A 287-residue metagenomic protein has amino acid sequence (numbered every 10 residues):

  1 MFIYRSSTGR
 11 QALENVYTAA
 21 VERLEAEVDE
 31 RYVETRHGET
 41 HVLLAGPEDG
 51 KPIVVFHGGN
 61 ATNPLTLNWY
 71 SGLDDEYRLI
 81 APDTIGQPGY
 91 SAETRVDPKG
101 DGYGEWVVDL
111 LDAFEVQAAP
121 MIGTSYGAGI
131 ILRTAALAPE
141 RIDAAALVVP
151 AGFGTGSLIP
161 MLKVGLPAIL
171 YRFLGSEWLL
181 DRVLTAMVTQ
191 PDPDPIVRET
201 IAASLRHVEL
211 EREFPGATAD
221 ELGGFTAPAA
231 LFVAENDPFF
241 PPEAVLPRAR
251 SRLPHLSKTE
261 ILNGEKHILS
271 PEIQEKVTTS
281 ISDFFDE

Functional and structural regions predicted by a protein language model:
M1-I53, E76-Y77, Q117, S282-E287: Alpha/beta-hydrolase fold catalytic core
H41-G89: Conserved HGGG/HGGXW glycine-rich cap/lid loop of the alpha/beta-hydrolase fold
Y70-G72, A230-G264: Conserved loop-alpha-helix segment in the C-terminal half of the alpha/beta-hydrolase fold that carries the catalytic
A81-I122: Active-site loop/oxyanion-hole signature of alpha/beta-hydrolase fold enzymes
G123, G127-I131: Gly/Ala-rich beta-loop-alpha elbow adjacent to hydrolase catalytic centers
L132, A136, A144-R172: Flexible "cap/lid" loop of the alpha/beta hydrolase fold
L147, G156-M161, R172-A227: Conserved alpha/beta-hydrolase catalytic His-Asp/Glu region
E265-Q274: Catalytic histidine-centered segment of alpha/beta-hydrolase-like enzymes
